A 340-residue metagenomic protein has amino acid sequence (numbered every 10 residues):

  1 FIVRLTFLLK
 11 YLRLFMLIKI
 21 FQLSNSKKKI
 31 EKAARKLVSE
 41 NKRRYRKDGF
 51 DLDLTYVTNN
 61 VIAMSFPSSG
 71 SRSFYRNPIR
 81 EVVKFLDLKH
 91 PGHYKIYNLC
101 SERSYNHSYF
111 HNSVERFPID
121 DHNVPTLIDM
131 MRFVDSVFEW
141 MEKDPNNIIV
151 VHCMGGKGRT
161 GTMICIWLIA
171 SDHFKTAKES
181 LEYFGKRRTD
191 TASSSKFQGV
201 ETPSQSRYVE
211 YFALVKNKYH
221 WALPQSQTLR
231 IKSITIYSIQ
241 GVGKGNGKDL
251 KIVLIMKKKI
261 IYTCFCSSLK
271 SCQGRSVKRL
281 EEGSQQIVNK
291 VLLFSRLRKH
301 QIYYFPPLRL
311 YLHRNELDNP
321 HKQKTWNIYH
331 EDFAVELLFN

Functional and structural regions predicted by a protein language model:
F1-K28, K89: Scaffold helices S1-S3 of the voltage-sensor/voltage-sensor-like domain in six-transmembrane cation channels
R4, L14-L17, Y75-V82, T126-D129 (+4 more regions): Alpha-helical interaction elements in eukaryotic regulators
M16, Y56, N112-V114, R132 (+4 more regions): Broad hydrophobic/π-residue packing in well-ordered secondary structure
L23-S26, P145, K196, N217 (+1 more regions): Structured alpha-helical bundle/scaffold domains in large eukaryotic membrane-trafficking regulators
K29-I149, S171-E182, T191-S195, S233 (+1 more regions): Cysteine-based protein phosphatase catalytic domain of the PTP/DSP
V137-W140, G161-H220: Cysteine-dependent PTP/DSP-like catalytic domain, specifically the C-terminal lobe
N146-I166: A phosphate-binding catalytic loop at a beta-strand-loop-alpha-helix junction that coordinates phosphoryl groups
S206-R230, T235-G241: Solvent-exposed, flexible loop/coil segments flanking beta-strands in beta-rich domains
